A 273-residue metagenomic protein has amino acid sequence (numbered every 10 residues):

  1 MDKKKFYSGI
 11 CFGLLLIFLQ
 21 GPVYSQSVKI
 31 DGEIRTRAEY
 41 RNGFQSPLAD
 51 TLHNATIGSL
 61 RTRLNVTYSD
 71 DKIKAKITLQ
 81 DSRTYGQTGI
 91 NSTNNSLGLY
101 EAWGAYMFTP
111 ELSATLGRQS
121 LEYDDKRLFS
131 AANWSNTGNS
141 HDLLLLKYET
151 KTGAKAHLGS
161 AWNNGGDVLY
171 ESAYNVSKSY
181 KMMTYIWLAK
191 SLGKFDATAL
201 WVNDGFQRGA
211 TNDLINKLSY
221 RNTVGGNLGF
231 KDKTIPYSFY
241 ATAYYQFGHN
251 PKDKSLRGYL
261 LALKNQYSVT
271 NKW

Functional and structural regions predicted by a protein language model:
M1-S27: Cleavable N-terminal export/targeting peptides
I10, V23-L121, L143-K151, A156 (+5 more regions): Beta-barrel outer-membrane channel/assembly domains of diderm bacteria
R37-Q45, S82-T88, Q119-A132, A161-S172 (+2 more regions): Sequence/structural signature of outer-membrane beta-barrel proteins
D50-T56, N91-S96, N133-G138, A173-K181 (+2 more regions): Replace "Gram-negative outer membrane beta-barrel proteins" with "bacterial and organellar outer membrane beta-barrel
G98-L99, L128-S130, S140: Short acidic (Asp/Glu) patches
N139-Y148, S177-Y185: Membrane-interface loop-to-helix entry segments
A154-A241: Internal metal/ion-chelating core segments
